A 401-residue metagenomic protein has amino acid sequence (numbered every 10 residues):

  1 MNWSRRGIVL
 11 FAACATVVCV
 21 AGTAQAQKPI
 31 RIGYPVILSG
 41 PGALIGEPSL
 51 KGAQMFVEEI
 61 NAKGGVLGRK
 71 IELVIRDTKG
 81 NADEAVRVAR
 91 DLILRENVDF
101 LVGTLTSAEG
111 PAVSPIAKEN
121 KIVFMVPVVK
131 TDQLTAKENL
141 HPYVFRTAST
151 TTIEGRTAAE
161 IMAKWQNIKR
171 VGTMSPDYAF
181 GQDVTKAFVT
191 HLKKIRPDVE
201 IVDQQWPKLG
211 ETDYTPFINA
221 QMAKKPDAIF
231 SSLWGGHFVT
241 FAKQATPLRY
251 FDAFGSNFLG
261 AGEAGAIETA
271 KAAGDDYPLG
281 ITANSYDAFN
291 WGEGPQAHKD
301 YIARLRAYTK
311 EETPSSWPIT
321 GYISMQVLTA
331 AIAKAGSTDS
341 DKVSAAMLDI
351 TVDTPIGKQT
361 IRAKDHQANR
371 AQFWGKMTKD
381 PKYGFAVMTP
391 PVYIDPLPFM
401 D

Functional and structural regions predicted by a protein language model:
M1-F11: Bacterial N-terminal signal peptides that target proteins for export
T16-Q25: C-terminal segment of classical bacterial N-terminal signal peptides
I30, L348-D401: Solvent-exposed, acidic/polar segments of extracytosolic/periplasmic ligand-binding ectodomains
R31, L44-K51, G64-T135, T147 (+3 more regions): Beta-alpha junction/loop-to-helix N-cap segments that form part of ligand/metal-binding clefts
G33-Q54, R76-D83, L105-T106, M174-D183 (+3 more regions): Extracytoplasmic "Venus flytrap"
I45-L67, A187-K194: Short, polar/charged alpha-helical segment
V98-Q204, A253-A283: Extracytoplasmic ligand/sensor domains, especially the bilobed periplasmic-binding protein
A245-Y322, A333, M377-P381, F385-D401: Extracellular/periplasmic periplasmic-binding protein-like sensory domains
